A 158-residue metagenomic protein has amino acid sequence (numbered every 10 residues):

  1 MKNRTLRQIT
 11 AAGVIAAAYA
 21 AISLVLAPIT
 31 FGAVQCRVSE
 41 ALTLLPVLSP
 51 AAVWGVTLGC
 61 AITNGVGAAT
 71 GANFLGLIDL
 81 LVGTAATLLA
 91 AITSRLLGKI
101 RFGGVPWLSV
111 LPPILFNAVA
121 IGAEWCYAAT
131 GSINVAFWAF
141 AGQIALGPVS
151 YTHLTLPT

Functional and structural regions predicted by a protein language model:
K2-W54: Hydrophobic transmembrane alpha-helices
R4-A16, A20-A21, F74-G131: Short helix-perturbing small/polar motifs within transmembrane alpha-helices
A27-I29, A72-L77: Membrane-interface helix caps and helix-loop-helix hairpins in membrane proteins
S49, I62-G67: Interfacial segments of multi-pass membrane proteins
V53-T63, S109-I114: Central hydrophobic cores of alpha-helical transmembrane segments in multi-pass integral membrane proteins
T130-W138: Membrane-interface helix termini and inter-helical loops of multi-pass transporters
F137-S150: Individual transmembrane alpha-helices with interfacial aromatic-anchor signatures
T152-P157: Conserved small/polar residues in nucleotide/adenosyl-binding loops
